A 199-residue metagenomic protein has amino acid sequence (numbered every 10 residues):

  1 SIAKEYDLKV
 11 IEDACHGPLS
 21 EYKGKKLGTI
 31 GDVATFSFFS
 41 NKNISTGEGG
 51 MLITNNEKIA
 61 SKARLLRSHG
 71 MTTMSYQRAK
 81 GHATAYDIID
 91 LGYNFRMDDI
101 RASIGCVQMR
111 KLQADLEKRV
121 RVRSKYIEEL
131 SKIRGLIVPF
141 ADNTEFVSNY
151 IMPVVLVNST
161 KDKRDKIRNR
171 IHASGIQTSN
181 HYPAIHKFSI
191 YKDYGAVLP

Functional and structural regions predicted by a protein language model:
S1, E5, E21, E57-P199: PLP-dependent aminotransferase class I/II
S1-H16: Short intrinsically disordered, low-complexity coil segments enriched in acidic
V10-E12, T46, T54, N180: Hydrophobic residues in well-ordered beta-strands that form the structural core
E12-S45, S75, T84-I89, I137: Conserved active-site segment immediately N-terminal to the catalytic lysine that forms the internal aldimine
T29-T73, A102: Active-site PLP attachment segment
